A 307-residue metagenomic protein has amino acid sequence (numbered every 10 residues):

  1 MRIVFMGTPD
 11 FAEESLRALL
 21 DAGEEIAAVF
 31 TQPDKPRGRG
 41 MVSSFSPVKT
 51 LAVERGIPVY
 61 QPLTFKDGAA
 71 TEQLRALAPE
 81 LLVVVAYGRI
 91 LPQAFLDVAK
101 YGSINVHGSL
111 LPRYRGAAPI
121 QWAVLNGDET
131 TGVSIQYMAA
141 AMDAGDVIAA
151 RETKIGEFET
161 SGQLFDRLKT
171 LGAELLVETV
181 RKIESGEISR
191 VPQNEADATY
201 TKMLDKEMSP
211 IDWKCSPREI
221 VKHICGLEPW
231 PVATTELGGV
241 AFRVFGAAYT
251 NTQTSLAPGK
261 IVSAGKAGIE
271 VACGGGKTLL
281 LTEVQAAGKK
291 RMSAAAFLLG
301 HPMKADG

Functional and structural regions predicted by a protein language model:
M1-G40: N-terminal Rossmann-like dinucleotide-binding module
G7, V29, A52, L82 (+7 more regions): A residue-level signal for conserved active-site and pocket-lining positions in enzyme catalytic cores
A22, Q32, L81-Y200, E207: Donor/substrate-binding cores of folate-linked one-carbon enzymes
E25, G56-P58, G102: Conserved beta-strand segments of alpha/beta enzyme cores
A28, Q61, I148-A149: A structural microfeature
Q32, P36-A78: N-terminal glycine-/serine-/threonine-rich beta1-alpha1-beta2 phosphate-ribose binding loop of Rossmann-like
K202-C215: Acyl-group handling in specialized metabolite and lipid biosynthesis
K214-G307: An anion-binding loop in the catalytic cleft
